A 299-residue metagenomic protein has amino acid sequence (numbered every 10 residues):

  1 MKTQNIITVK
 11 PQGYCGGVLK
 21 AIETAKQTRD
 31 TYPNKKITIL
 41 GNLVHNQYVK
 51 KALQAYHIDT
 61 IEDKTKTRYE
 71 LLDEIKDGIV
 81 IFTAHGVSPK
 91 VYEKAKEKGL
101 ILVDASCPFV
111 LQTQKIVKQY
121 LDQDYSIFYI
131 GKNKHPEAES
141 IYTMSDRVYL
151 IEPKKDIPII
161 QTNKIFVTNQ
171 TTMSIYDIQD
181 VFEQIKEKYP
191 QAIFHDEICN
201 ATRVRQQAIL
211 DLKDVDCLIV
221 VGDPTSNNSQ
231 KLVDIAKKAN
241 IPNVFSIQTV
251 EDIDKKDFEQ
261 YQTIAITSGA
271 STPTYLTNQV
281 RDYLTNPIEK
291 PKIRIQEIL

Functional and structural regions predicted by a protein language model:
M1-L299: The feature marks the mature, well-folded catalytic cores of soluble enzymes
